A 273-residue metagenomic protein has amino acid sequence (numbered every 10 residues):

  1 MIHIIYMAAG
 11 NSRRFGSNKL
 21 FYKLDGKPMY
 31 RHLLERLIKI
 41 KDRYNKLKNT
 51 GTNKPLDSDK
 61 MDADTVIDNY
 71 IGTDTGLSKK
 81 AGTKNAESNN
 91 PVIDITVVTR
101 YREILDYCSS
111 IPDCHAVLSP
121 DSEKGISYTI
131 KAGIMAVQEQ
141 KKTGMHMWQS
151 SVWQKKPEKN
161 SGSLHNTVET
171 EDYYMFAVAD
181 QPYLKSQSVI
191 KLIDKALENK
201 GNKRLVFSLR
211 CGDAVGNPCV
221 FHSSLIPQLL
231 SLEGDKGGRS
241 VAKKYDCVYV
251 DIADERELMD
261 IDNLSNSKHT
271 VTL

Functional and structural regions predicted by a protein language model:
M1-M7, P227, S231-L273: Conserved alpha/beta core of the MobA/IspD/sugar-nucleotide pyrophosphorylase nucleotidyltransferase superfamily
I2-K48, Y70, E87-R100: N-terminal glycine-rich phosphate-binding loop and ensuing alpha1 helix
G10-R13, R102, S122, A179-P182: Short glycine-rich anion-binding loops that position phosphate/pyrophosphate groups of nucleotides and phosphorylated
I40-I93, Q138-T170, K200: Intrinsically disordered, low-complexity terminal tails and inter-domain linkers enriched for S/T/G/P/D/E
V92-T96, R100-H115: Acidic donor-binding segment of Leloir-type glycosyltransferases
D94, H115, L205, D246-V248 (+1 more regions): Conserved beta-strand segments of alpha/beta enzyme cores
P112-K124: Conserved donor nucleotide-binding strand/loop of the catalytic core
K124-S223, P227: Conserved beta-loop-beta/alpha segment of the NTase-like Rossmann-fold superfamily that binds/positions NTPs
